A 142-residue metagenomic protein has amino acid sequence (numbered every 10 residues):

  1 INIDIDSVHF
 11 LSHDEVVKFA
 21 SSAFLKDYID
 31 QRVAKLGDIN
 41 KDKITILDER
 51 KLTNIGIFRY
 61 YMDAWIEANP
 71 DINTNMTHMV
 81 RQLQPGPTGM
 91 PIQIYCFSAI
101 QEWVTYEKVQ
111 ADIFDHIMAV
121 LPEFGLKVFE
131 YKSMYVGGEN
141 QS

Functional and structural regions predicted by a protein language model:
I1-S142: Structured, soluble regulatory/oligomerization domains located on the cytosolic or IMS-facing side of membrane proteins
